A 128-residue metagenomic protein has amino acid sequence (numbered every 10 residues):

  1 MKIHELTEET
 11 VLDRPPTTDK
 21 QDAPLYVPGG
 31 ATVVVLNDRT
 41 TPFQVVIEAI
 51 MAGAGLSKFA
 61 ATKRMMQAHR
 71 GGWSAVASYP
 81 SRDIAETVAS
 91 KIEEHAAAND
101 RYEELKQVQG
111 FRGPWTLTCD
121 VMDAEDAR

Functional and structural regions predicted by a protein language model:
M1-R128: Terminal domain-initiation and capping elements
